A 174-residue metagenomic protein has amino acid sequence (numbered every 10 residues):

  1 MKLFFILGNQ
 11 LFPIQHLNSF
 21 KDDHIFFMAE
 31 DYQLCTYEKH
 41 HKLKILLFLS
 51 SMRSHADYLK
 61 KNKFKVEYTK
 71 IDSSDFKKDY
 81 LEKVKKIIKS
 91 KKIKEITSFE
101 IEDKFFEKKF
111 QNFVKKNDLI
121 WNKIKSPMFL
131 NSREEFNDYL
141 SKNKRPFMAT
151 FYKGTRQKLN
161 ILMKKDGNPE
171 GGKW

Functional and structural regions predicted by a protein language model:
M1-I71: N-terminal beta-strand-loop-alpha-helix module at the start of alpha/beta ligand-binding or catalytic domains
F12, L34, S74, K104 (+1 more regions): Surface-exposed, flexible loop/turn segments at secondary-structure boundaries
I71-D72, I101: Short strand-loop junctions, especially beta-strand C-caps/beta-turns that link beta-sheets to coils or alpha-helices
D72-K78: Acidic-and-aromatic substrate-binding clefts and catalytic sites of carbohydrate-active enzymes
D79-W174: Beta-rich, aromatic/charged-enriched effector core domains that present basic-aromatic interfaces for binding
